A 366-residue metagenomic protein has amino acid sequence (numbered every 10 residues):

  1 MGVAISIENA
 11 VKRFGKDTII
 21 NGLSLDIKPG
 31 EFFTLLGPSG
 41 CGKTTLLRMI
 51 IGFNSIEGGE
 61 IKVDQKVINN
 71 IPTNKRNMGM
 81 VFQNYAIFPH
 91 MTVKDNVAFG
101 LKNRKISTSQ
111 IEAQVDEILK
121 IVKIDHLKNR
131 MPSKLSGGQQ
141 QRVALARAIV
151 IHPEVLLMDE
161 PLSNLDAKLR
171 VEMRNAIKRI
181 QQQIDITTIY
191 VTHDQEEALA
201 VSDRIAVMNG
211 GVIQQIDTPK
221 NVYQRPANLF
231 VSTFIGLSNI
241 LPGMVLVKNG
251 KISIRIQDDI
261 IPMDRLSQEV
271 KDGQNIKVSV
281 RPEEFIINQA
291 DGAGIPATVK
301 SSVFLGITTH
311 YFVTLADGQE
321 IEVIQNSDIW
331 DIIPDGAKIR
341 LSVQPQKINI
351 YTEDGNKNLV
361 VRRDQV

Functional and structural regions predicted by a protein language model:
F32, T73-F230: ABC ATPase nucleotide-binding domains
L36-P38: The feature captures the beta-strand-to-loop junction immediately N-terminal to the Walker
I51: Helix-to-loop junction immediately C-terminal to a conserved catalytic motif
E57-E60, Q110, G210, P242: Conserved coupling/switch loops of ABC nucleotide-binding domains, chiefly the family-specific signature
G59-V67: Conserved ABC transporter NBD signature motif
S238, K248-V366: Non-catalytic connector elements of ABC transporters
